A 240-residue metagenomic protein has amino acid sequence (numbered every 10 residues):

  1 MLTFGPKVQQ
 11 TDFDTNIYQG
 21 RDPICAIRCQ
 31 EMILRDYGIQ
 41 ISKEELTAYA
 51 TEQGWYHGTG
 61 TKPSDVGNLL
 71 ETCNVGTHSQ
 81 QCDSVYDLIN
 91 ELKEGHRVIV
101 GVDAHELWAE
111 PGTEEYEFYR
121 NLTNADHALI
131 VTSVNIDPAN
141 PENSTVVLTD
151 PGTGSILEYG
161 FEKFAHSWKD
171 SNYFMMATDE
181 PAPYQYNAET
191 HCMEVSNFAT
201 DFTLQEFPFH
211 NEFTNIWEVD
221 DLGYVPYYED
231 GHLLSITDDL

Functional and structural regions predicted by a protein language model:
M1, P6, Y56, F118-A125 (+3 more regions): Noncatalytic regulatory segments and standalone regulatory/sensor domains
M1-L88, K93-H96, S171-F174, A182-F198 (+3 more regions): Cysteine-nucleophile protease catalytic domains, especially the papain-like/related folds used in DUB/UBL proteases
I41, Y49, A104, W108 (+3 more regions): Generic preference for flexible, low-structure residues
Q81-T149: Active-site-adjacent substructure of cysteine-protease-like catalytic cores
D238-L240: N-terminal targeting leader peptides, primarily classical Sec-type signal peptides for secretion
